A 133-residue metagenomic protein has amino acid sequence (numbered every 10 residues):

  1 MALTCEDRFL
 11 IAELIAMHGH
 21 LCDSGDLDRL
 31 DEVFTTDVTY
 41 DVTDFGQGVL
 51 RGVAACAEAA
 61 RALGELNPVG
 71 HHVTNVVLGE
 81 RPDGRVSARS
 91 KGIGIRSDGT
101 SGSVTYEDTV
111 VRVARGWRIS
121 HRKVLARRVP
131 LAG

Functional and structural regions predicted by a protein language model:
M1-S24, D28, E32, T36: Short, low-complexity N-terminal intrinsically disordered segments enriched in polar/charged residues
A2-L3, I15, D41, L63 (+1 more regions): Residue-level detector of alpha-helix boundaries and kinks
T4, L21-D23, V53-R61, V69 (+1 more regions): Short amphipathic alpha-helical surface micro-motifs
D7, I11, D23, V49 (+2 more regions): Aromatic-acidic/polar surface patches that form glycan- and anion
L27-G92: A solvent-exposed, acidic/Ser-Thr-rich amphipathic alpha-helical stretch
L63-G133: A beta-strand edge to alpha-helix "cap/lid" segment located at domain peripheries
